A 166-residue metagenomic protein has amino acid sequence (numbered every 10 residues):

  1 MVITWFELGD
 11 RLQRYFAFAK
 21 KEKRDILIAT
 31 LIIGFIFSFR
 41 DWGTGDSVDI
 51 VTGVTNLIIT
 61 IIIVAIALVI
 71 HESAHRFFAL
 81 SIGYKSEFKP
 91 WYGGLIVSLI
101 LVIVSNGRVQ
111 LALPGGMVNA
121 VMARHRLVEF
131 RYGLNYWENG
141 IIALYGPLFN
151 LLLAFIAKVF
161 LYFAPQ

Functional and structural regions predicted by a protein language model:
M1-Q166: Hydrophobic transmembrane alpha-helices and their immediate loop junctions in multi-pass integral membrane proteins
